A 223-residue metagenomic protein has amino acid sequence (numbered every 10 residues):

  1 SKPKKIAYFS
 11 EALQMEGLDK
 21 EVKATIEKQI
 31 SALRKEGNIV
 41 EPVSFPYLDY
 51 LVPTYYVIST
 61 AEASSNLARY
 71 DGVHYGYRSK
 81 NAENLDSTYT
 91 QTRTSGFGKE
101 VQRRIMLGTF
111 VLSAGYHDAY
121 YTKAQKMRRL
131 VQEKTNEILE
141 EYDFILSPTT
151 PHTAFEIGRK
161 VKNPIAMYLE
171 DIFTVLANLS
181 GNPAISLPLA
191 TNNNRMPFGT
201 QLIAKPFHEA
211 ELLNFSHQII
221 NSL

Functional and structural regions predicted by a protein language model:
S1-E16, E27-E36, M106-N136, E141 (+1 more regions): Structural helix-boundary/capping segments
P3-L13, V43-Y56: Flexible, acidic loop-helix segments that line cofactor/substrate-binding pockets
M15-P46, A68, G76-S79: Acidic-enriched catalytic cores of C-N bond-cleaving enzymes acting on peptides and small amides
G17-E21, T54, R159-V161: Short, solvent-exposed loop/turn segments at secondary-structure boundaries
K23-E27, T60, Q132, E170: Generic non-transmembrane alpha-helix signal with a bias for helix starts/N-cap capping motifs
E41-S44, I145-P148, A184-P188: Short beta-strand segments at enzyme active-site cores
Y47-L48, D71-L179: Serine-dependent amide/ester hydrolase catalytic core
P53-N66: Charged, often glycine-rich, active-site loop that binds/positions anionic groups
